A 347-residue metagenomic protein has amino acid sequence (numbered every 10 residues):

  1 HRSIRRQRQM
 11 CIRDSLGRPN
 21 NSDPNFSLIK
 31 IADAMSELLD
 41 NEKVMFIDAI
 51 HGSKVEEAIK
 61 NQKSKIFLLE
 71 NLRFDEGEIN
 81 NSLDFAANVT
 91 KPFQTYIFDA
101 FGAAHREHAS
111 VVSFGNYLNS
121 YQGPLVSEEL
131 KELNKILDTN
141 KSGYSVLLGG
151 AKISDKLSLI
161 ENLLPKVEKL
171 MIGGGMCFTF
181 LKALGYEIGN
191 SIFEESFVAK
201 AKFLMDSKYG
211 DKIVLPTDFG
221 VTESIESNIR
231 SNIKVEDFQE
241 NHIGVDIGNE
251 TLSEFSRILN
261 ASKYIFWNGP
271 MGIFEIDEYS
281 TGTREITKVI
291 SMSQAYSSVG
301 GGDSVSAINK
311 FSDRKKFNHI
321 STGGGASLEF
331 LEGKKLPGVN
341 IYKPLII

Functional and structural regions predicted by a protein language model:
H1-I12: Single conserved hydrophobic/aromatic residue that forms the stacking wall/gate of nucleotide- or nucleobase-binding
R8, V44, K65-I66, D211-I213 (+1 more regions): Short, conserved active-site loop motifs that form the nucleotide-linked donor/cofactor pocket
S15, E70, D99: Divalent metal-coordination and catalytic microenvironments
L16-G17, I153: Divalent-metal (often Zn2+) His-rich catalytic cores of metallo-beta-lactamase-fold enzymes
G17-L38: Glycine-rich loop at the start of a catalytic domain that most often binds anionic cofactors/ligands
G17-N20, R73-D75, G272-I273: Short histidine/acidic/glycine/proline-rich micro-motifs that form metal- and phosphate-coordinating active-site loops
A34, L39, K43-P92: An acidic, phosphate/nucleotide-engaging active-site surface
E78, S82-I347: Conserved catalytic alpha/beta core of Sir2/sirtuin-type deacylases, generalized to analogous enzyme cores that bind
